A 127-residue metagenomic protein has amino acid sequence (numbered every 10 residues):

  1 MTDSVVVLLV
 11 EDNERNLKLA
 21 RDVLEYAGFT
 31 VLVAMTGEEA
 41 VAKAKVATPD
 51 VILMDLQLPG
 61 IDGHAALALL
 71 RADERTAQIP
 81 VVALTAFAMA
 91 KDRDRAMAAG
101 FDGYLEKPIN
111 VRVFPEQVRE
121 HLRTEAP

Functional and structural regions predicted by a protein language model:
E11: Conserved acidic carboxylate
K18-Y26: Charged docking surfaces used in two-component/phosphorelay signaling
G28-M35, K43, L105: Short hydrophobic/Thr-rich beta-strand motif most characteristic of the beta2 strand and flanking loop of CheY-like
V33, L58-I61, Q78, A90: Residue-level signal for the "D+5" position in two-component response regulator receiver
D55, T85: Active-site residues of response regulator receiver
I109-V118: C-terminal output helix
